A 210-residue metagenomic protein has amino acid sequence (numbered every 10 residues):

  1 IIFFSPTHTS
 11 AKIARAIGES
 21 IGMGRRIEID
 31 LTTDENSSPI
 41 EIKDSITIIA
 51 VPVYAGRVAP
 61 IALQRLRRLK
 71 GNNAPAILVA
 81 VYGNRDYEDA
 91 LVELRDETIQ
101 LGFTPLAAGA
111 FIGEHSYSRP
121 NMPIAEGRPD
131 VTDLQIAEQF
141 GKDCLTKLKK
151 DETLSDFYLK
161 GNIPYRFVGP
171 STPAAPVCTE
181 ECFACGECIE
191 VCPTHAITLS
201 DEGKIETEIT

Functional and structural regions predicted by a protein language model:
I1-I2: Extreme N-terminal starter segment of soluble prokaryotic enzymes
S5-T33, S37-S171, D201: FMN-binding flavodoxin-like domain, especially the glycine-rich phosphate-binding loop
G161-V191, H195-T210: Ferredoxin-like iron-sulfur electron-transfer modules
